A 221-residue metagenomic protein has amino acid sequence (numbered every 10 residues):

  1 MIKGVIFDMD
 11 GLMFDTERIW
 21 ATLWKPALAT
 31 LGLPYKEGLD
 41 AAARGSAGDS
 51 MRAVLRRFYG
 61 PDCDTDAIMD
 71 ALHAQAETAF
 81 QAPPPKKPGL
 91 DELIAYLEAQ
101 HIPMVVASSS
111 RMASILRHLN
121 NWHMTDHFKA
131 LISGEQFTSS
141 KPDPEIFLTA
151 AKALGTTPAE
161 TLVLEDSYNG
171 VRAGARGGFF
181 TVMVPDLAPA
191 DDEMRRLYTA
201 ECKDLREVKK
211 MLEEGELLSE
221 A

Functional and structural regions predicted by a protein language model:
M1-K3, A95-E98, R111-A221: Asp-based, Mg2+/Mn2+-dependent phosphohydrolase catalytic module
I2-Q100: N-terminal helical cap/lid subdomain that shapes the substrate entry/recognition surface in HAD-like hydrolases
D8, L12, S108, D166: Conserved G/P- and acidic residue-centered "switch" motifs that form tight phosphate/ATP-binding loops in soluble
P34, P103, F180: Residue-level detector of anion-binding/catalytic polar loops
A42, A107-S109, L164: Structural motif
G48, S108, M112: Functionally critical, cavity-lining and gating residues within the transmembrane helices of 12-TM secondary
F80-P85, S109, G178-F179: Short, flexible loop segments at the rims of nucleotide/cofactor-binding pockets, characterized by
K86, A107, S139: Residue-level marker of regulatory loop/turn positions in helix-turn-helix DNA-binding domains and in histidine
